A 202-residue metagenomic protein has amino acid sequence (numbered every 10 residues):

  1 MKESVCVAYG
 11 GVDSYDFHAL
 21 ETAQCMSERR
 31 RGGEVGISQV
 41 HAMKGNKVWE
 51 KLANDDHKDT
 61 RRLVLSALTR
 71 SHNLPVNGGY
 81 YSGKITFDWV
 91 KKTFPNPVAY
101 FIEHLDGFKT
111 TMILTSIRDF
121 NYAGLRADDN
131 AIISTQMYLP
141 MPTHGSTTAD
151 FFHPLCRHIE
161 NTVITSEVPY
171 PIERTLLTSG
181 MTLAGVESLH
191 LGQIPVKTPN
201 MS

Functional and structural regions predicted by a protein language model:
M1: Beta-strand-loop-alpha-helix segment that lines the small-molecule cofactor/substrate pocket of alpha/beta enzymes
V5-G10, Y15-S146, H153-E173, T182-V186 (+1 more regions): Contiguous beta-strand/loop segments that form the cofactor/metal-binding neighborhood of enzyme cores
T175, G192: Hydrophobic, well-ordered secondary-structure elements that form the walls of internal hydrophobic environments
T178: Short acidic/histidine-centered micro-motifs embedded in hydrophobic/aromatic stretches that mark compact functional
